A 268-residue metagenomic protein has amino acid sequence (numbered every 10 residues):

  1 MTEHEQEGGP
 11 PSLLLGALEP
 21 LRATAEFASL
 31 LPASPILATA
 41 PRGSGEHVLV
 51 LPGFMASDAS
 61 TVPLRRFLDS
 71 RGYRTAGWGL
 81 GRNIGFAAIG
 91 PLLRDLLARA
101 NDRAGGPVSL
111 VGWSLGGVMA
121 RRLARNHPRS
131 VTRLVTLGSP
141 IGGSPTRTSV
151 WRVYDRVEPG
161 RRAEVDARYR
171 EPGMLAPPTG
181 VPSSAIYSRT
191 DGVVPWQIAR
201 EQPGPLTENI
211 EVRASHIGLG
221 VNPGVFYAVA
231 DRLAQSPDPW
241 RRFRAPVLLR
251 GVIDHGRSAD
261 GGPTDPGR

Functional and structural regions predicted by a protein language model:
M1-V48, T61, R66, R71 (+1 more regions): Flexible, membrane-associating and regulatory peripheral segments of lipid-active enzymes
E5, G9-S12, M174, I217 (+1 more regions): A general boundary/transition motif marking the beginning of the first structured unit of a protein
R22-L31, L51-S60, S184-W196: Phosphate-binding glycine-rich loops and adjacent basic patches that engage nucleotide phosphates, nucleic-acid
R22-P35, L97, N101, Y154-R161 (+2 more regions): Generic secondary-structure transition motif, activating predominantly at the C-termini of alpha-helices
T39-A40, I89-G90, R200-E201: Short, flexible segments with low predicted structural confidence
E46-A59, P63, D69-G180, I186 (+1 more regions): Serine-dependent carboxylesterase/thioesterase catalytic core of lipase-like alpha/beta-hydrolase/SGNH enzymes
T179-R268: C-terminal catalytic-base region of ester-bond hydrolases, centering on the histidine of the charge-relay
